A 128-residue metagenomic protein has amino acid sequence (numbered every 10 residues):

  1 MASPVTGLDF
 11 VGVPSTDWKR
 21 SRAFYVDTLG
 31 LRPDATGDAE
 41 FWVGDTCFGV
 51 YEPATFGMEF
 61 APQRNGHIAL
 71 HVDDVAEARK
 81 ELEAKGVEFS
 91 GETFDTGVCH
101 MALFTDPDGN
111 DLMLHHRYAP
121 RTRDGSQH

Functional and structural regions predicted by a protein language model:
M1-R20, G66-I68, R117-H128: N-terminal beta-strand motif that seeds the catalytic metal site of vicinal oxygen chelate
A2-S3, A39-E40, G57-A61, R79 (+1 more regions): Short secondary-structure boundary/capping segments
S3-T6, Q63, E88, P107: Structured loop/turn residues at beta-strand edges in well-structured enzyme cores
T6, G12-G49: Core segments of cupin and vicinal oxygen chelate
G7, G37, R64, V98: Exposed loop/turn and edge beta-strand positions of beta-sandwich/beta-sheet ligand-binding modules
D17-W18, I68-D111, A119: Vicinal oxygen chelate
L31-Q63, D111-Y118: Conserved short beta-strand elements that form part of the metal-binding/catalytic scaffold of enzyme active sites
E40-F41, G97, D124: Positions that flank functional sites
